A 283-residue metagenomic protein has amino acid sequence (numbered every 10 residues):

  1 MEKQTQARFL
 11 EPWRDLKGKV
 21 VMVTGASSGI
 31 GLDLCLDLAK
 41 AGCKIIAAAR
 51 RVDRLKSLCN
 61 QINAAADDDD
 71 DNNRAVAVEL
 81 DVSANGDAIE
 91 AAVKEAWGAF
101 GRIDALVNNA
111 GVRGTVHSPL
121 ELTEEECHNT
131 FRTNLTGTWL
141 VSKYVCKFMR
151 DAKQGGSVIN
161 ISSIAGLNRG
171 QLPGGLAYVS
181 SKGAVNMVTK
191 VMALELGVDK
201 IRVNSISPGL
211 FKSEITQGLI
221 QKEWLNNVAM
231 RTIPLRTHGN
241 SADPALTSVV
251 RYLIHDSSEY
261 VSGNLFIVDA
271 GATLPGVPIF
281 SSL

Functional and structural regions predicted by a protein language model:
E2-E11, R113-V116, R251, S262-L283: Short C-terminal tail/terminal secondary-structure segment of NAD(P)H-dependent dehydrogenase/reductase domains
V20, S27-S28: Conserved glycine-rich cofactor-binding loop
A41-S57: Conserved glycine-rich Rossmann-like NAD(P)H-binding loop of the short-chain dehydrogenase/reductase
H117-P119, T123-F131, A229: Substrate-binding pocket helix/loop in short-chain dehydrogenase/reductase
R150, I159-A184, T189-V198, L210: Catalytic loop of short-chain dehydrogenase/reductase
L172-G174, V198, L210-P234, N240 (+1 more regions): A glycine/serine/threonine-rich, flexible loop-to-helix segment that serves as the NAD(P) cofactor-binding "lid"
G197, R202, V261-G263: Short, small/polar-rich loop/turn modules that mediate ligand/substrate recognition or access, typified
